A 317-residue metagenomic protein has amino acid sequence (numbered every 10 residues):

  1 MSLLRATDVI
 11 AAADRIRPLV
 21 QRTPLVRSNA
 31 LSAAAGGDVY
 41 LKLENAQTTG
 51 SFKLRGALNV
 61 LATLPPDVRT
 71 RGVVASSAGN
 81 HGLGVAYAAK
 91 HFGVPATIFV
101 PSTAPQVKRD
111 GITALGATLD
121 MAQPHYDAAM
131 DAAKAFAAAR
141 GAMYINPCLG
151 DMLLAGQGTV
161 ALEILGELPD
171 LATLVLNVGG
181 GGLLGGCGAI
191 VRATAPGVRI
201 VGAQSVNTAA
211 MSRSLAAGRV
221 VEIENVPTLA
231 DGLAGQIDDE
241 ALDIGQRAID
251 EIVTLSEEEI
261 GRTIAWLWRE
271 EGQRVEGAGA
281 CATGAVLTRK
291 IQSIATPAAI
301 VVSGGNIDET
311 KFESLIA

Functional and structural regions predicted by a protein language model:
M1-A317: PLP-dependent amino-acid enzyme catalytic core
